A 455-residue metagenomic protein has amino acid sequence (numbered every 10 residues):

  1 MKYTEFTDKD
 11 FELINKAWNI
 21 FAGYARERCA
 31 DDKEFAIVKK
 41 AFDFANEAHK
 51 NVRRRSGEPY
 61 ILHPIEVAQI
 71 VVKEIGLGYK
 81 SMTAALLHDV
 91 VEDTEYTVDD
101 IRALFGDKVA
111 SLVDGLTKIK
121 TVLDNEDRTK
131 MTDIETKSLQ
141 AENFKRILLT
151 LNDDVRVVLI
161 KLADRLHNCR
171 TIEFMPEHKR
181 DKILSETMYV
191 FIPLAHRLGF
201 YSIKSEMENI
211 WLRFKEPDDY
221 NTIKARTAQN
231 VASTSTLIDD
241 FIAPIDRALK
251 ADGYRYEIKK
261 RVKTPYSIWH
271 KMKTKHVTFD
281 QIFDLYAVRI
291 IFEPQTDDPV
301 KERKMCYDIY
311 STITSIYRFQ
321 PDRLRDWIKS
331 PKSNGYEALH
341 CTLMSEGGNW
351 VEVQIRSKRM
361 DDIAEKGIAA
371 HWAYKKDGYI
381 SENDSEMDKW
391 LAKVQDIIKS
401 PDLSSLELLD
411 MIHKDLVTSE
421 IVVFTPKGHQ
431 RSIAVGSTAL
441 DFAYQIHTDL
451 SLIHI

Functional and structural regions predicted by a protein language model:
M1-V351, R356-K414, S419, V423-H429 (+1 more regions): Active-site helical microenvironments for divalent-metal-assisted chemistry
H429-T438: Short, contiguous acidic and Ser/Thr-rich linear segments
T438-T448: Short amphipathic, charge-patterned alpha-helical segments
I453-I455: Conserved small/polar residues in nucleotide/adenosyl-binding loops
